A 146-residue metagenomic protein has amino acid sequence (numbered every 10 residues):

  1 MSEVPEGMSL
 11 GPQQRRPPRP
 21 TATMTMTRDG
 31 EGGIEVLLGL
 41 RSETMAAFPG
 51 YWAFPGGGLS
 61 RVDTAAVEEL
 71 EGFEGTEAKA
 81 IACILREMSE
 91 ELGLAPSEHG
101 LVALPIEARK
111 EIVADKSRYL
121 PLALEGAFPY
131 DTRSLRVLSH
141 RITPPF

Functional and structural regions predicted by a protein language model:
M1-F146: N-terminal leader/linker segments that precede catalytic domains of diphosphate-processing enzymes
